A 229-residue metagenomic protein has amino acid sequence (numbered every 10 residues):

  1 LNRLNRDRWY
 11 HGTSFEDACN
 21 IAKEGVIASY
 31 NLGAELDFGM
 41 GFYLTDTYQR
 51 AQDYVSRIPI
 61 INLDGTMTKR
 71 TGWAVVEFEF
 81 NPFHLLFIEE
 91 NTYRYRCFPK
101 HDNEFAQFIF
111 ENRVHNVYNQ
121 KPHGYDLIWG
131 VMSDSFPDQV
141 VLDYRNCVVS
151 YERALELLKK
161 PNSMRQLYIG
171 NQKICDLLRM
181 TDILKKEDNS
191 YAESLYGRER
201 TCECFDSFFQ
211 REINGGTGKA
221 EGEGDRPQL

Functional and structural regions predicted by a protein language model:
L1-R8, G33-D37, Q52-D53, R57-L229: Conserved NAD+-utilizing ADP-ribose enzyme module
H11, Y43-L44, E77: A structural signal for short, well-ordered beta-strand segments and their strand-loop junctions that often border
G12-E35: Short aromatic-glycine-(Arg/Gly/Cys) micro-motifs in beta-strand/loop hairpins
A18, A51-Q52: Short, well-ordered alpha-helical microsegments
E24, G41, G170-Q172: Surface-exposed loop/turn and secondary-structure junction residues enriched for glycine/proline
D37-Y43: A short, exposed loop/beta-hairpin motif centered on an aromatic-Gly-Thr core
